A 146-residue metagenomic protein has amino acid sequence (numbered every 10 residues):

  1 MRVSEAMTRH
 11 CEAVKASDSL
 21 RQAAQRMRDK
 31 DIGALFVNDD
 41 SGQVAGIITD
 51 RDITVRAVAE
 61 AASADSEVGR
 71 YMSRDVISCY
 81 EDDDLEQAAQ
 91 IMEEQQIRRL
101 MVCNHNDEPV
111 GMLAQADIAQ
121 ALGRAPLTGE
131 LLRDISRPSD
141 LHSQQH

Functional and structural regions predicted by a protein language model:
M1-H10, T49-S78, D83-E93, M112-H146: Tandem CBS (Bateman) regulatory domains
A6, M27-K30, L35-R51, M92 (+1 more regions): A glycine-centered beta-loop-beta connector
A13-D31, N38, C79-Q96, V102-N104 (+1 more regions): The conserved cystathionine-beta-synthase
